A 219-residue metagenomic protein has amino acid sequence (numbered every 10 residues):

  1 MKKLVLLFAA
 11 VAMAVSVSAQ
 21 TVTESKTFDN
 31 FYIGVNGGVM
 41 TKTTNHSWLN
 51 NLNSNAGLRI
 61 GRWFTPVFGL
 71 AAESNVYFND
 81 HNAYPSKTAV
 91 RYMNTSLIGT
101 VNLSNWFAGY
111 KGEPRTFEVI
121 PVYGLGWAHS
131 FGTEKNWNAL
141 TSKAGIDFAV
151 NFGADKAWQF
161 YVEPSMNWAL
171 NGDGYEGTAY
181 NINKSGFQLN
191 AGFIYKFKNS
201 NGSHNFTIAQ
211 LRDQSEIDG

Functional and structural regions predicted by a protein language model:
V5-L6, S16-I33, A108-T116, S200-G219: Outer-membrane beta-barrel biogenesis signature
Q20-G61: Short glycine/proline- and aromatic-enriched beta-strand/turn motifs that initiate or cap beta-hairpins
F31, F64-A72, W106-A108, K156-F160 (+1 more regions): Repeated loop/turn-to-beta-strand initiation elements of outer-membrane beta-barrel proteins
Y32-G34, G69-A71, E118-V122, Q159-E163 (+1 more regions): Residue-level detector of the transmembrane beta-barrel scaffold of outer-membrane proteins
V35, V39, L58-R62, L97-L103 (+4 more regions): Residues on the lipid-exposed face of transmembrane beta-strands in outer-membrane beta-barrel proteins
G37-T43, S74-D80, L103-N105, L125-F131 (+2 more regions): Transmembrane beta-strands of outer-membrane beta-barrel pores
F68-S142, F152-A154: Gram-negative (and chloroplast) outer-membrane scaffold detector with strong preference for beta-barrel transmembrane
A83-S86, G153-G219: Predominantly the C-terminal beta-signal and adjacent terminal strand-loop region of outer-membrane beta-barrel
